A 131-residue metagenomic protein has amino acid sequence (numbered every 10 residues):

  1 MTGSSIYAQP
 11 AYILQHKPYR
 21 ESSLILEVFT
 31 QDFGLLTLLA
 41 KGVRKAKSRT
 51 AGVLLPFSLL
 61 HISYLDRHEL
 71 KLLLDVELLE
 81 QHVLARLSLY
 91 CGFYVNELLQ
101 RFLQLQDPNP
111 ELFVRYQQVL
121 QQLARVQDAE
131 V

Functional and structural regions predicted by a protein language model:
M1-L24, F29-V131: Non-catalytic alpha-helical scaffolds and adjoining flexible linkers that form interface surfaces for assembly
